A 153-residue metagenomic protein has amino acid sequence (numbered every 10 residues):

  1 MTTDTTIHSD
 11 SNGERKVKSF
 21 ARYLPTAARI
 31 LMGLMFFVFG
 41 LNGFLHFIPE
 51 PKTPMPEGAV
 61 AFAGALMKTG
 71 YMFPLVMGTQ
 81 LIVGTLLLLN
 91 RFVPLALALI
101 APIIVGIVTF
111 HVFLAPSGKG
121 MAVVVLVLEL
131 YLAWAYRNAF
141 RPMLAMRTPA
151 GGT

Functional and structural regions predicted by a protein language model:
M1-I48, P74, L89-T153: Extended, low-polarity transmembrane helix blocks
M35-G78: Solvent-exposed, well-ordered loop and adjacent helix/strand elements within mature globular domains that form
I82-L88: Generic transmembrane alpha-helix motif of multi-pass integral membrane proteins
